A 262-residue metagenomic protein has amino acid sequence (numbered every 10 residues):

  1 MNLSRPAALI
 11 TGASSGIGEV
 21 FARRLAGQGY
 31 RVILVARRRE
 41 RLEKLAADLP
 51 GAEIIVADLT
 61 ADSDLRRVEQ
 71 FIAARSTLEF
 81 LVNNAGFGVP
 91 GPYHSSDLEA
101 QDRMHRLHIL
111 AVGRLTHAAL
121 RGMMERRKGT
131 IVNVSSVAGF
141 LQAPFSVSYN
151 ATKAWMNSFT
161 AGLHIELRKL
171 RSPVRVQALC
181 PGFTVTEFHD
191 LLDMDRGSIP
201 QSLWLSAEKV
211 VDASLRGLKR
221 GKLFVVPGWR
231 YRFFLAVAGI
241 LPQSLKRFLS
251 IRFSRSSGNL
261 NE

Functional and structural regions predicted by a protein language model:
S14-S15: Conserved glycine-rich cofactor-binding loop
Q28-L45: Conserved glycine-rich Rossmann-like NAD(P)H-binding loop of the short-chain dehydrogenase/reductase
N84-V89: Conserved NAD(P)H cofactor-binding loop of Rossmann-fold oxidoreductase domains
P92-H105: Substrate-binding pocket helix/loop in short-chain dehydrogenase/reductase
T116, T152: Active-site helix of classical SDR
S136: Residue(s) in the substrate-gating loop at a strand-loop-helix junction that position the organic substrate next
A178, S198-F234: C-terminal helical subdomain
